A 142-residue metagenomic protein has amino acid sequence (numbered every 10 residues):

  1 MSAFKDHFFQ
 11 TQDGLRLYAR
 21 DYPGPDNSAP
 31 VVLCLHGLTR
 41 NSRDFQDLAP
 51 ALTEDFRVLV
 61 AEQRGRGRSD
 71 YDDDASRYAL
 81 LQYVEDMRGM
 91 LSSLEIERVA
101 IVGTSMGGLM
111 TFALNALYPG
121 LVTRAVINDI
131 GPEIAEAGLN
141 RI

Functional and structural regions predicted by a protein language model:
M1-D21: N-terminal cap/lid segment of alpha/beta-hydrolase-fold proteins
G14, S28, E54, E95-R98 (+1 more regions): Active-site acidic short loop of glycosyltransferases
L15-D73: Conserved HGGG/HGGXW glycine-rich cap/lid loop of the alpha/beta-hydrolase fold
G37, D44, D86, N128-D129: Conserved acidic functional residues
D47, Q63-V102: Active-site loop/oxyanion-hole signature of alpha/beta-hydrolase fold enzymes
D47-P50, E54, G89, A116-G120 (+1 more regions): Short, well-ordered alpha-helices that flank and scaffold nucleotide-derived cofactor binding pockets
G67-R68, G131-L139: A short beta-to-alpha transition loop/helix N-cap that caps and shapes the active-site region
E97-A135: Conserved hydrolase catalytic core segment
